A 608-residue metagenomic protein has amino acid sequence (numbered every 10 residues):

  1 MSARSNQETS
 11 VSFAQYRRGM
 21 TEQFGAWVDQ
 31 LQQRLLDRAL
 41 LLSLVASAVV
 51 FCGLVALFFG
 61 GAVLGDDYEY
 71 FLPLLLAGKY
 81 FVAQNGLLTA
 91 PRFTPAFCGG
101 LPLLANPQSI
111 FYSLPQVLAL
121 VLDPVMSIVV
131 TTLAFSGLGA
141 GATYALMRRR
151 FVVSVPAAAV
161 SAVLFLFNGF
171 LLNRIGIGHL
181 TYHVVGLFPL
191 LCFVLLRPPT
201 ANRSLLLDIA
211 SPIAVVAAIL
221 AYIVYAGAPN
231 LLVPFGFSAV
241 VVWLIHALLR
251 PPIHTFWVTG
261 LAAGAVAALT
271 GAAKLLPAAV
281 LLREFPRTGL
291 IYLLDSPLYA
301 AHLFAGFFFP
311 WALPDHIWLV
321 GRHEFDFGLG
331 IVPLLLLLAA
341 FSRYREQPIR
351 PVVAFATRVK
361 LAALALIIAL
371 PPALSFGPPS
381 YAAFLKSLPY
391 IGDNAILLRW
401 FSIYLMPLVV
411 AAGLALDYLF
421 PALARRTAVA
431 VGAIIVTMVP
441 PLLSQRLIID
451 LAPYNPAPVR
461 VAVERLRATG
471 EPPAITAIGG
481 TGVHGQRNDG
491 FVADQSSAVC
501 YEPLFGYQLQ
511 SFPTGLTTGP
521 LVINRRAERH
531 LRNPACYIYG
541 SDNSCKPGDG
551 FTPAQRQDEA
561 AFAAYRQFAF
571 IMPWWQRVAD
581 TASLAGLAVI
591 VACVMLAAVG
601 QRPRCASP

Functional and structural regions predicted by a protein language model:
M1-L57, T259, A356-K360, A433 (+1 more regions): Start-transfer (signal-anchor) and selected internal transmembrane alpha helices of multi-pass inner/ER membrane
S43-A48, G137-R150, P156-P199, S204-L248 (+2 more regions): Membrane-embedded helix bundles of polyisoprenyl
A48-G139, V163-G186, P297-P314, G377 (+1 more regions): Membrane-interface coil-to-helix junctions
V49-F93, L261-A305, L447-G470: Aromatic-rich transmembrane-lumenal/periplasmic boundary elements in polytopic membrane proteins
L76, Y80, G264, T270-Y344 (+2 more regions): Periplasmic/ER-lumenal interhelical loops and adjacent helix-loop junctions in multi-pass membrane proteins
F170-H183, L293, P297, D315-G321 (+6 more regions): Membrane-helix boundary/interfacial segments in multi-pass membrane proteins
V240, G264-A268, V410, L416-R446: Signature aromatic-anchored transmembrane alpha helix within multi-pass, membrane-resident enzymes that catalyze glycan
L269, L329-P371, L587-C605: Hydrophobic, aromatic-rich transmembrane alpha-helices and their immediate juxtamembrane boundary segments
